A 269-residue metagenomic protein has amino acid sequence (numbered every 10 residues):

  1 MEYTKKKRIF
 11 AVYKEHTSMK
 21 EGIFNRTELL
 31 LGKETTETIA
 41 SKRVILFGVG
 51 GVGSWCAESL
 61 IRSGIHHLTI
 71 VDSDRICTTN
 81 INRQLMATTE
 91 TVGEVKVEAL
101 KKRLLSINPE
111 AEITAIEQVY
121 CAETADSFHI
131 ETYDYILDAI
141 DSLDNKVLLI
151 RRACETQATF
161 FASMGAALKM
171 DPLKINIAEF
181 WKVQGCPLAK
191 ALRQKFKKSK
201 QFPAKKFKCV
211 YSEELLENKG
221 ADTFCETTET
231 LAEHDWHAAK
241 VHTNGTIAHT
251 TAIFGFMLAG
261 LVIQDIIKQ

Functional and structural regions predicted by a protein language model:
Y3-Q269: Adenine nucleotide-associated cytosolic modules
